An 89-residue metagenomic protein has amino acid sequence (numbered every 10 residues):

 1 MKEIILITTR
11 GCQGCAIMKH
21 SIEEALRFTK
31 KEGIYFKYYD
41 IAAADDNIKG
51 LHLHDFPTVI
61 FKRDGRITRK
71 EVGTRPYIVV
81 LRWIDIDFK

Functional and structural regions predicted by a protein language model:
M1-F28: Local sequence-structure signature of Cys/Sec-based thiol-disulfide redox active-site neighborhoods
I7-T9, K31-D46: Thiol-based oxidoreductase modules, predominantly thioredoxin-like and allied folds used for disulfide exchange
Q13, A43, R75: Short alpha-helical
R27-K31, G50, K89: Secondary-structure boundary motif
A44, F56, T68: Active-site loop signature of alpha/beta-hydrolase-fold enzymes
L51-I60: Structural micro-motif
I60-K89: Non-catalytic, surface beta->alpha helical segment in thiol-disulfide oxidoreductase systems
